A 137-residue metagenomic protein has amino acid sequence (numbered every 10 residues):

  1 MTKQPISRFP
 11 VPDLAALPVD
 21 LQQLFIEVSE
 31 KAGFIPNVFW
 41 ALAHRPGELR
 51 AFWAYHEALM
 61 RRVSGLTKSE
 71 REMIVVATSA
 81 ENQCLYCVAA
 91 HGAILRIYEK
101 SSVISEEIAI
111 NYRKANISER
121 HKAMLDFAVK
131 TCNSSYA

Functional and structural regions predicted by a protein language model:
M1-A137: Hydrophobic alpha-helical segments
